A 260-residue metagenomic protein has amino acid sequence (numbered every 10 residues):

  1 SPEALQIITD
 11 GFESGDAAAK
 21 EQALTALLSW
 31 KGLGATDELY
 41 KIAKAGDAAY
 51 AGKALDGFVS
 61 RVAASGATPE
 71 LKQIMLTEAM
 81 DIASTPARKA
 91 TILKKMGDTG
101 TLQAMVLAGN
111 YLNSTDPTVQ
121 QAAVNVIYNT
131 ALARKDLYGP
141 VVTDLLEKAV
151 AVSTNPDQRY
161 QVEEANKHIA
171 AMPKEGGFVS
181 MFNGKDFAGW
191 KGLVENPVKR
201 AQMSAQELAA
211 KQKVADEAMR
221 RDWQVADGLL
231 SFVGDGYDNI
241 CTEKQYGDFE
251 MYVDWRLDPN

Functional and structural regions predicted by a protein language model:
S1-E13, E21, G32-K44, G66-M80 (+3 more regions): Amphipathic alpha-helical scaffolding segments comprising HEAT/armadillo-like alpha-solenoid repeats
G15-D16, G46-D47, S84-T85, T115-D116 (+1 more regions): Short inter-helical turns and helix N-cap capping residues of alpha-solenoid HEAT/ARM repeat scaffolds
D16, T68, A131, M203-L208: Residues that cap or delimit alpha-helices
K20, A51, L55, K89 (+3 more regions): Residue-level detector of extended alpha-helical repeat arrays and alpha-solenoid scaffolds
A26-S29, G57-S60, K95-D98, L102 (+5 more regions): Core register positions within helices of long alpha-helical scaffolds
A63-P69, L132-G139, A170-G177: Alpha-helical linker/edge segments of TPR/alpha-solenoid repeat scaffolds and analogous pre-/post-domain helices
G109-N113, T118-N129: Ankyrin-repeat and related helical/solenoid repeat scaffolds used for protein-protein interactions
A151, Y160-N260: Carbohydrate-interacting regions of secretory-pathway proteins
